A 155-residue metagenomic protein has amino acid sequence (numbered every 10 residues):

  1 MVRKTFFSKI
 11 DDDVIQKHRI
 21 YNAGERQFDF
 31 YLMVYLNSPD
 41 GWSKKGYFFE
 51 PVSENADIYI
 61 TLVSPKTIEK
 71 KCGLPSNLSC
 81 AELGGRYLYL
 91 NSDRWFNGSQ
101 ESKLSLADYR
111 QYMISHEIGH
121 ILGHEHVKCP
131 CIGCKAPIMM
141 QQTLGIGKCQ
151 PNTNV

Functional and structural regions predicted by a protein language model:
M1-I68: A metal-dependent hydrolase signature that marks the N-terminal structural subdomain at the beginning of catalytic folds
V34-S43, I121, E125, Q142-G145: Structured segments of extracytoplasmic/periplasmic soluble domains in secreted or envelope-associated proteins
K70-G73: N-terminal secretory/membrane-targeting segments
P75-L106, I132-I146, Q150: Active-site scaffold of zinc-dependent metalloenzymes
L106-G119: Short alpha-helix carrying the canonical HExxH Zn2+-binding catalytic motif
I118-I132: Catalytic Zn2+-binding segment of zinc metalloproteases
T153-N154: Amphipathic heptad-repeat alpha-helical coiled-coil/stalk segments that mediate oligomerization, filament/stalk
